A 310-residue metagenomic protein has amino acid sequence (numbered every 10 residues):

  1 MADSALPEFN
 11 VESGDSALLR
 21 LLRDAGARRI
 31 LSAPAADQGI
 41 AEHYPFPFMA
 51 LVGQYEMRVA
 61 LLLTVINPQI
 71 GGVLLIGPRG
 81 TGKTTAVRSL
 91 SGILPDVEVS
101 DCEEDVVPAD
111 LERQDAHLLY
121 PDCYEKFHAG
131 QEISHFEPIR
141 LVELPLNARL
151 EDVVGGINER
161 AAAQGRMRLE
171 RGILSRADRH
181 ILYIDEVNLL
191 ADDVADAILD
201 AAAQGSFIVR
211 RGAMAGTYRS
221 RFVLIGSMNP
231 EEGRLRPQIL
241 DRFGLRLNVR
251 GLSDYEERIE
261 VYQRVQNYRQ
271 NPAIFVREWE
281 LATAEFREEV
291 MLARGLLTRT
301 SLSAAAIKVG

Functional and structural regions predicted by a protein language model:
A2-S253: Conserved ASCE/P-loop NTPase catalytic core
E56, V194-A195, S253-G310: Basic, amphipathic alpha-helical bundle interface domains used for macromolecular binding and assembly
